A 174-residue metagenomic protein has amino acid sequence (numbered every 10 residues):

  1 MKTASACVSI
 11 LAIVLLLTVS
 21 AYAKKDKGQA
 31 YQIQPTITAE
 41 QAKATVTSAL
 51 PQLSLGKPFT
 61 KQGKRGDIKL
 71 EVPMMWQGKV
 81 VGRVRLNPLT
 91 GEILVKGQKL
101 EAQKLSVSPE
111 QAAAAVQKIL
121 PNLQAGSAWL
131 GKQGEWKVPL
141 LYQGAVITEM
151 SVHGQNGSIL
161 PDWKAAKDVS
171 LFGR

Functional and structural regions predicted by a protein language model:
K2-R174: Long, terminal "pre-/pro-" and other extracytoplasmic accessory regions that lie outside the mature folded/catalytic
